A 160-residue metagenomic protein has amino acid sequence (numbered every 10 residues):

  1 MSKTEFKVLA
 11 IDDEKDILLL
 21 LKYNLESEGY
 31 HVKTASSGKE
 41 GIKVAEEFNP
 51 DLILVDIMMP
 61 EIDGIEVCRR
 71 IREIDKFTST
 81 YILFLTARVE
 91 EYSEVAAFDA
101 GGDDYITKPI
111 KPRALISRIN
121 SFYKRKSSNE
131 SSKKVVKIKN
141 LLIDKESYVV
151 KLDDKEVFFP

Functional and structural regions predicted by a protein language model:
S2-D16, L21-L25, I53: Conserved acidic segment of CheY-like receiver
F6-K7, S121-P160: Short, Lys/Arg-enriched segments at the junction into DNA-binding effector domains of transcriptional regulators
D12, D56, T86: Active-site residues of response regulator receiver
G29-S36, V44: Short hydrophobic/Thr-rich beta-strand motif most characteristic of the beta2 strand and flanking loop of CheY-like
F48-L54: Active-site beta3 strand of CheY-like receiver
M59: Receiver (REC) domain active-site loop signature in two-component systems and cognate sites in sensor histidine kinases
E73-I74, S79-K137: Basic, amphipathic DNA-recognition helix from helix-turn-helix-like DNA-binding domains
